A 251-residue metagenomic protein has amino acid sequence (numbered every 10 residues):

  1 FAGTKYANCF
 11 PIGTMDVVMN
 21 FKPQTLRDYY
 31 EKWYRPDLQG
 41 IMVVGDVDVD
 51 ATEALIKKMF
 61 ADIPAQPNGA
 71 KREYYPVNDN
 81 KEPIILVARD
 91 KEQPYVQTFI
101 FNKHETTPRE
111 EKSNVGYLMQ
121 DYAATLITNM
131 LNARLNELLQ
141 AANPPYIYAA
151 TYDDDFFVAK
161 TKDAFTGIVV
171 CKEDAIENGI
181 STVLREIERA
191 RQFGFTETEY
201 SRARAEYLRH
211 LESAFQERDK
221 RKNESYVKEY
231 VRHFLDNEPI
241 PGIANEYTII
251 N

Functional and structural regions predicted by a protein language model:
F1-K5, K57-P64, K91, L126-L131: A broad, low-specificity signal for short, low-complexity segments enriched in glycine/proline and polar/charged
F1-V17, L38-V44, P94-V115, L135-N251: M16 family metallopeptidases and their MPP-like homologs
A7, G13-K32, P36-Q39, D50: A conserved hydrophobic secondary-structure block that centers on an alpha-helix together with its immediately flanking
F21, T25-D28, A51-L55, Y122 (+6 more regions): Extracytoplasmic/secreted proteins, especially bacterial periplasmic and envelope-associated proteins
D28-Y30, L86-A88, T151-F157: Short beta-strand/turn micro-motifs at beta-sheet edges
G40-Y95, A205, R209-Q216: An aromatic/glycine/proline-enriched structural segment found at the starts of mature extracellular/organellar domains
